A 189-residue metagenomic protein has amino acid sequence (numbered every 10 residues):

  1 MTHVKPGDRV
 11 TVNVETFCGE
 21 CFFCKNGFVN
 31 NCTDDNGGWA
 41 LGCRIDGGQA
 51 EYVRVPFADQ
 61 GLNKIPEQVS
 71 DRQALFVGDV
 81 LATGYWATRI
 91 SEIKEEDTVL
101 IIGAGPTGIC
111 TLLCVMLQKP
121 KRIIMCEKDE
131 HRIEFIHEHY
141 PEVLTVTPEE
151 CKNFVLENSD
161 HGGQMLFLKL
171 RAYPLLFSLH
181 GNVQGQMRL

Functional and structural regions predicted by a protein language model:
M1-K25, P66-Q68: Glycine-rich beta-strand-centered segment in the early N-terminal region that forms part of a ligand/cofactor-binding
E20-I102: NAD(P)H dinucleotide-binding glycine-rich loop of Rossmann-like/cofactor-binding domains, especially the beta1-alpha1
T83, P106-T107, V115: Hydrophobic/small residue at the entry helix of a nucleotide-binding pocket
T88, T111, V115, I136: Short hydrophobic alpha-helical segments of the AMP-binding
D97, R188-L189: Glycine-centered, small-residue-biased loops immediately flanking beta-strands in adenine/cofactor-binding cores
T98-A104, M116-L179: Adenosine-nucleotide cofactor-binding segment
Q184-Q186: Helix-to-beta-strand junctions that scaffold the AdoMet/dcAdoMet cofactor pocket in Class I SAM-dependent enzymes
